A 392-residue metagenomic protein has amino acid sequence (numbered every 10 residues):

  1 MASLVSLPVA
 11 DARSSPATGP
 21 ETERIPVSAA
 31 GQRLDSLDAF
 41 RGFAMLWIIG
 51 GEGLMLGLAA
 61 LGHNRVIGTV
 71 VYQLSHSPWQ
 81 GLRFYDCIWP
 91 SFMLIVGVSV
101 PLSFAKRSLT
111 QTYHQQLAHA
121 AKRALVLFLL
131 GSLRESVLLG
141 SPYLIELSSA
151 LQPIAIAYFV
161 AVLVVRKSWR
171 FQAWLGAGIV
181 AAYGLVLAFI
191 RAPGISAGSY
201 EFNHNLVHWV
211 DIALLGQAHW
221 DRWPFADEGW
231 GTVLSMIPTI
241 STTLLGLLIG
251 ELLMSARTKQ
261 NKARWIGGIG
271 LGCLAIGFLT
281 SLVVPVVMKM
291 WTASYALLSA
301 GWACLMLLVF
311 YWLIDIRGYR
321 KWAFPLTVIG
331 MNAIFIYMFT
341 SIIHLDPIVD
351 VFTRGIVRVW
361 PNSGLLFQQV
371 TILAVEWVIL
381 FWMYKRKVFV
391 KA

Functional and structural regions predicted by a protein language model:
A2-A392: Alpha-helical transmembrane segments and their immediate juxtamembrane cytosolic regions
